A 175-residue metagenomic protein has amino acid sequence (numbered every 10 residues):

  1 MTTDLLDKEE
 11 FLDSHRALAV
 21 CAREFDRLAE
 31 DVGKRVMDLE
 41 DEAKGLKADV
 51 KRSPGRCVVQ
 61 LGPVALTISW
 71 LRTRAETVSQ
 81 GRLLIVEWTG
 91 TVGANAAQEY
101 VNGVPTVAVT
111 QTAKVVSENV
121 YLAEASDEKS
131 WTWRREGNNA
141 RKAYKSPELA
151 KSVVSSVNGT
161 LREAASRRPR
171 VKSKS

Functional and structural regions predicted by a protein language model:
D4-R52: Contiguous, amphipathic alpha-helical segments that mediate oligomerization or scaffolding in large protein assemblies
G55-K174: Intrinsic disorder/low-complexity polar-acidic segments
